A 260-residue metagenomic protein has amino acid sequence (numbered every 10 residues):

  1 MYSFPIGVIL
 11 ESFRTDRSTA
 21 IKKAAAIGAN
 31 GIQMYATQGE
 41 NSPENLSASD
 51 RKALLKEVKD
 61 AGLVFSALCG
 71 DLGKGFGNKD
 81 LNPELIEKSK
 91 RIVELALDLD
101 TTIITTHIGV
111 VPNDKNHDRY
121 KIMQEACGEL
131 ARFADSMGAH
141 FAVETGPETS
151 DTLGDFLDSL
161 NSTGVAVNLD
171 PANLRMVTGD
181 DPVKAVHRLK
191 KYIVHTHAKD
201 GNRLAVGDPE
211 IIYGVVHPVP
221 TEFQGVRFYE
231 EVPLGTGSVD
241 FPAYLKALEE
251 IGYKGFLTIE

Functional and structural regions predicted by a protein language model:
M1-T101, D135, S162, K191 (+1 more regions): N-terminal pre-domain/capping segments
I6-V8, G31, L68, E125-S238: Acidic/histidine-rich catalytic cores of soluble enzymes
L10-T19, T37-D50, K74-P83, V111-K115 (+4 more regions): Acidic-and-aromatic substrate-binding clefts and catalytic sites of carbohydrate-active enzymes
D16-T19, E57-D60, F76-V167, M176: Active-site acidic/histidine proton-transfer and metal-coordination neighborhood in alpha/beta enzyme cores
I21-A24, L46-S49, L81-P83, D118-K121 (+3 more regions): Short, glycine/charged-enriched secondary-structure capping and boundary segments
M34, F65-G70, T101-I108, F141-T145 (+1 more regions): Short beta-strand segments at enzyme active-site cores
Y192-V194, E230, Y244, G252-I259: A short pocket-lining beta-strand/turn micro-motif at the edge of beta-sheets
T236-E250: A short, acidic, amphipathic alpha-helical segment used as a generic capping/interface helix at domain edges
